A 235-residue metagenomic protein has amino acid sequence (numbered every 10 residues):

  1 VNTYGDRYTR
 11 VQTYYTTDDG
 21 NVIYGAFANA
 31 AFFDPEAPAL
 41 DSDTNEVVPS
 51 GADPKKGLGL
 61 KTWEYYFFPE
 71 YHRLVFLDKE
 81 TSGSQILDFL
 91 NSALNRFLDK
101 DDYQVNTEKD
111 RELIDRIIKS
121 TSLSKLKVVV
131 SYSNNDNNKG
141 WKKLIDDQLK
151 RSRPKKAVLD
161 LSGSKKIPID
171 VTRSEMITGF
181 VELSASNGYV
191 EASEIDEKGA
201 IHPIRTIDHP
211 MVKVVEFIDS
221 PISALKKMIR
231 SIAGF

Functional and structural regions predicted by a protein language model:
V1-T44, A52, E80-F235: Terminal interaction module
G51-Y66, I114-R116: Catalytic micro-motifs at enzyme active sites that drive phosphoryl/nucleotidyl and oxygen chemistry
L58, H72, P210-M211: Generic, low-specificity signal for short hydrophobic/alpha-helical stretches with a mild N-terminal bias, encompassing
T62-F89: Internal, conserved structured core segments that host functional sites
